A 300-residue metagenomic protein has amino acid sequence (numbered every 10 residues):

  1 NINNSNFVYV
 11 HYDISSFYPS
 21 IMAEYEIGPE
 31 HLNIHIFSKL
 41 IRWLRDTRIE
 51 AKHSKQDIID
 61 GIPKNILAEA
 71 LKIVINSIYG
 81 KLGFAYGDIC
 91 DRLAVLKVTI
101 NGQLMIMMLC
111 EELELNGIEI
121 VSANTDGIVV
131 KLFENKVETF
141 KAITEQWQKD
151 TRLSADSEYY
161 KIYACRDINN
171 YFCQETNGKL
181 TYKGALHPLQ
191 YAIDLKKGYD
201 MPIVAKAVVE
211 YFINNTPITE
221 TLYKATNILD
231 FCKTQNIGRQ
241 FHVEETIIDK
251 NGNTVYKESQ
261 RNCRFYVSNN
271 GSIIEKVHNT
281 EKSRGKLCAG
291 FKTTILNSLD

Functional and structural regions predicted by a protein language model:
N1-M108, E114-N116, K131: Helical catalytic core of nucleic-acid polymerases
F7, T125, R152: Active-site lining segments that contact anionic ligands and/or coordinate catalytic metals
A51, L109-L113, I143-T151: Hydrophobic, Leu/Ile/Phe/Ala-enriched alpha-helical segments that form helix-helix packing faces
A68, V137-D300: C-terminal, non-catalytic extensions of nucleic-acid polymerases
E119-N124: Short beta-strand
V129-N135: Short beta-strand-to-loop capping motifs
